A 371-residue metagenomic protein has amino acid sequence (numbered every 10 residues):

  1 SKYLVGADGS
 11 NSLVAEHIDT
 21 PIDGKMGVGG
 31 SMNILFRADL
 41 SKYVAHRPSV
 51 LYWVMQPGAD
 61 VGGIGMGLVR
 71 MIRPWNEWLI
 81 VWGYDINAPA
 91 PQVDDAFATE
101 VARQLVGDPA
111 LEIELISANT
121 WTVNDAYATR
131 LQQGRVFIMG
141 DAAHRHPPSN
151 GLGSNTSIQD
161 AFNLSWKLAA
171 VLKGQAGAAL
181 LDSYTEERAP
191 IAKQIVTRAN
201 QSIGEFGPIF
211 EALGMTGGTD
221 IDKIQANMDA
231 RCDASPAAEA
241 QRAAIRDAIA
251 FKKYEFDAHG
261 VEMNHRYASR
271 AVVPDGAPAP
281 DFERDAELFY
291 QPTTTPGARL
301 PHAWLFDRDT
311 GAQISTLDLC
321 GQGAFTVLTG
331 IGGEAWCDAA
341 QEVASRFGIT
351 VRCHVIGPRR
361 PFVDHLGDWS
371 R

Functional and structural regions predicted by a protein language model:
S1-D233, H265, H354: Core Rossmann-like FAD-binding/catalytic domain of the broad FAD-dependent monooxygenase superfamily
E100, A170-R371: Helical substrate-recognition/capping region of FAD-dependent monooxygenase/halogenase enzymes
